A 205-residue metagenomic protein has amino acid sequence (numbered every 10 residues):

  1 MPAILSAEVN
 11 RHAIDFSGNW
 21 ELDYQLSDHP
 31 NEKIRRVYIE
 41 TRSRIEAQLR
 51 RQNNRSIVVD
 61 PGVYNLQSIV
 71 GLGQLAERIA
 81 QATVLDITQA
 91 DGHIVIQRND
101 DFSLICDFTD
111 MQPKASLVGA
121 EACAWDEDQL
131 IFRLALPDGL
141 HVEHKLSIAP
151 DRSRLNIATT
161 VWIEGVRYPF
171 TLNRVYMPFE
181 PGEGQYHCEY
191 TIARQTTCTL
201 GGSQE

Functional and structural regions predicted by a protein language model:
A3-E205: PEST-like low-complexity, intrinsically disordered acidic/proline/serine-rich tracts that flank trafficking/processing
